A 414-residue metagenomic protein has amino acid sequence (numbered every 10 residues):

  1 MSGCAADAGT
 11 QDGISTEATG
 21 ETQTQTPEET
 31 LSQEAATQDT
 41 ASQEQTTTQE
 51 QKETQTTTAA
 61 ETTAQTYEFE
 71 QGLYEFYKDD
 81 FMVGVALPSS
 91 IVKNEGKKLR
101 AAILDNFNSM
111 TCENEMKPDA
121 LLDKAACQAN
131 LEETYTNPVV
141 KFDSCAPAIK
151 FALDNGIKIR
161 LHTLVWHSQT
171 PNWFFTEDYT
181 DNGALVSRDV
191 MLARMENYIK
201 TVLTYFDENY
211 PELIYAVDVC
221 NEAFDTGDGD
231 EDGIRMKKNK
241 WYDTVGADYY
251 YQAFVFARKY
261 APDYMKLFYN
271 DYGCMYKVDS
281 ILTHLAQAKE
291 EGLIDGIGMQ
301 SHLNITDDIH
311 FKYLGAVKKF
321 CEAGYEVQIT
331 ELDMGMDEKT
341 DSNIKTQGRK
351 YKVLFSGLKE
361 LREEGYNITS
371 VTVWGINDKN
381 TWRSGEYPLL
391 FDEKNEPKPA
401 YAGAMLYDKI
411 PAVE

Functional and structural regions predicted by a protein language model:
S2-G3: C-terminal motif of bacterial Sec signal peptides marking the signal peptidase cleavage site
A8-G72: N-terminal, intrinsically disordered, polar/charged segments of Gram-positive cell-envelope systems that serve as
Y67-F69, L122, Y205-E208, E212 (+4 more regions): Aromatic-rich peripheral "rim/lid" segments of glycoside hydrolase catalytic domains that contact and position glycan
F69-D80, P88-R100, I234-I344: Noncatalytic carbohydrate-binding groove/subsite architecture in carbohydrate-active enzymes
S90-K98, K117-L122, T381: Short, solvent-exposed loop/turn elements at domain surfaces
L99, N106, K141-F151, Y198-V202 (+6 more regions): A general structural detector for well-ordered alpha-helical segments in enzyme core domains, enriched
D105, S109-A126, T134-F268, Y272-C274 (+2 more regions): Substrate-binding cleft and catalytic face of glycoside hydrolase catalytic domains, especially the flexible beta-alpha
N155-L164, S301-I309, W374-G375: His-enriched metal-coordination microenvironments in redox/metal-binding proteins
